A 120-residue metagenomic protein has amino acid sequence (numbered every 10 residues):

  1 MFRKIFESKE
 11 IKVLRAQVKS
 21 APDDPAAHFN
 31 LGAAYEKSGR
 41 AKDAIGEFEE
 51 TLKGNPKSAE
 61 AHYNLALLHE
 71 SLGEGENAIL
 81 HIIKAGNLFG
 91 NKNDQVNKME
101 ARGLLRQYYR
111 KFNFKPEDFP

Functional and structural regions predicted by a protein language model:
Q17, E50-T51, A85: Canonical positions in the second alpha-helix
E70-D94, E100-R110: TPR/TPR-like (Sel1-like) alpha-helical repeat modules
